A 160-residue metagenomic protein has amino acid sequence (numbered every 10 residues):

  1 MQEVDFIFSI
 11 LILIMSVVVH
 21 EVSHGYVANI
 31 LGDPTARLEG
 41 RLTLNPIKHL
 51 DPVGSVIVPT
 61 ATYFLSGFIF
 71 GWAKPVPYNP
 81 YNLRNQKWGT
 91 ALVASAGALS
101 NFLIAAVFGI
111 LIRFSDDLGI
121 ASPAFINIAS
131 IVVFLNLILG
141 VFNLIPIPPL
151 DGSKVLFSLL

Functional and structural regions predicted by a protein language model:
M1-L160: Hydrophobic transmembrane alpha-helices and their immediate loop junctions in multi-pass integral membrane proteins
